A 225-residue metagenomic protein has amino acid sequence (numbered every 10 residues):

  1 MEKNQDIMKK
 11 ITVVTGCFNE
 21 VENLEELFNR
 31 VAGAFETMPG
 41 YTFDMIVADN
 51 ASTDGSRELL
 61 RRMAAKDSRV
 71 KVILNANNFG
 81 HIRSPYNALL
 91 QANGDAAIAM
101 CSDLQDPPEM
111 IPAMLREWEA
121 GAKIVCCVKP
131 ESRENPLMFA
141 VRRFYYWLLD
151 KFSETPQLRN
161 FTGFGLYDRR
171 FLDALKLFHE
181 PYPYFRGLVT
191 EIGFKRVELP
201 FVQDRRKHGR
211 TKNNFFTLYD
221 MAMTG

Functional and structural regions predicted by a protein language model:
E2-N135, L148: Structured catalytic core of nucleotide-sugar glycosyltransferases
N75-N77, H81-Q91, A96, P108-L188 (+1 more regions): Acceptor/aglycone-binding surface of glycosyltransferases and processive sugar-polymer synthases
R196-Q203: Catalytic beta-strand/loop signature of glycosyltransferases that borders the donor
